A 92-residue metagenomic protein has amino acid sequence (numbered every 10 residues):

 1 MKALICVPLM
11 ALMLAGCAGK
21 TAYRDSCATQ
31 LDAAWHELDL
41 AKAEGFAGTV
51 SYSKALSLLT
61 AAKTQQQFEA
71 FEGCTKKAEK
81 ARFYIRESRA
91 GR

Functional and structural regions predicted by a protein language model:
K2-P8: Sec-dependent signal peptide recognition, specifically the positively charged N-region followed immediately by
L14-G16: C-terminal motif of bacterial Sec signal peptides marking the signal peptidase cleavage site
G19-S53: Amphipathic, heptad-repeat alpha-helical segments
L38-G45, Q65-E69, S88, R92: Secondary-structure edge/capping motif, primarily at the C-terminal ends of alpha-helices and the immediately following
K76, R82-R92: Short, charge-rich amphipathic alpha-helical segments embedded in non-transmembrane helical bundles/solenoids
